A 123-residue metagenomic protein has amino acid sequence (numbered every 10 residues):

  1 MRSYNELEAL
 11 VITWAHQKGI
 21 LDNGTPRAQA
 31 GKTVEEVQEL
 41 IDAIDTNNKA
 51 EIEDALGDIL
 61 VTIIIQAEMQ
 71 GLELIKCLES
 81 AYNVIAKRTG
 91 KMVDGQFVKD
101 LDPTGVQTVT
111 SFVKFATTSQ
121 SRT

Functional and structural regions predicted by a protein language model:
M1-L56, L60-T123: Flexible "arm" and connector segments at domain edges
